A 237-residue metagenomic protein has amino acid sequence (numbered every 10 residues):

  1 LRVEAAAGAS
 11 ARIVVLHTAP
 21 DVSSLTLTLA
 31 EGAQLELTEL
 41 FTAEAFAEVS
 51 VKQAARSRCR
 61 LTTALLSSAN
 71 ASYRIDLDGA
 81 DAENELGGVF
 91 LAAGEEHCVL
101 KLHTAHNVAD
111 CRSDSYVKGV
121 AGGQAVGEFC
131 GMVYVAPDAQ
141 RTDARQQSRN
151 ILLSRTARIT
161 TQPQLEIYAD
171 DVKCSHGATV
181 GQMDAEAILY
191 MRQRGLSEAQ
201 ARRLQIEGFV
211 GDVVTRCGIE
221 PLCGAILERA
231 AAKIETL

Functional and structural regions predicted by a protein language model:
L1-L189, Q193-L196, V210, C223-L237: Conserved beta-strand/loop scaffold segments within soluble protein domains that form the structured core and edges
I206-I219: Short arginine-rich
